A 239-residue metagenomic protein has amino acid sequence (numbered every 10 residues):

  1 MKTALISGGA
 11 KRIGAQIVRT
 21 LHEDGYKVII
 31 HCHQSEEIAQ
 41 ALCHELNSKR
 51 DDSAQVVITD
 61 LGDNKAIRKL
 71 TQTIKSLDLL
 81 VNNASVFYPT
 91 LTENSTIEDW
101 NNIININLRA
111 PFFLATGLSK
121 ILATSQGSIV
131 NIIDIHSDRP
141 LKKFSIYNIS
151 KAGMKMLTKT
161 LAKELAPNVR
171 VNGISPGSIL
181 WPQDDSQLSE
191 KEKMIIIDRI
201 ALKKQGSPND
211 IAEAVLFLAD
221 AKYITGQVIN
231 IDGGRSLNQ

Functional and structural regions predicted by a protein language model:
A10-K11: Conserved glycine-rich cofactor-binding loop
N83-P89, G234: Conserved NAD(P)H cofactor-binding loop of Rossmann-fold oxidoreductase domains
L91-T92, T96-I104, D185, E192 (+1 more regions): Substrate-binding pocket helix/loop in short-chain dehydrogenase/reductase
A115, S150, T158: Active-site helix of classical SDR
K120, A162-P167: Alpha-helical segment proximal to the catalytic Tyr-Lys
A166-R170, T225-G226: Short, small/polar-rich loop/turn modules that mediate ligand/substrate recognition or access, typified
S207-I231, S236: C-terminal substrate-recognition "lid" of short-chain dehydrogenase/reductases
